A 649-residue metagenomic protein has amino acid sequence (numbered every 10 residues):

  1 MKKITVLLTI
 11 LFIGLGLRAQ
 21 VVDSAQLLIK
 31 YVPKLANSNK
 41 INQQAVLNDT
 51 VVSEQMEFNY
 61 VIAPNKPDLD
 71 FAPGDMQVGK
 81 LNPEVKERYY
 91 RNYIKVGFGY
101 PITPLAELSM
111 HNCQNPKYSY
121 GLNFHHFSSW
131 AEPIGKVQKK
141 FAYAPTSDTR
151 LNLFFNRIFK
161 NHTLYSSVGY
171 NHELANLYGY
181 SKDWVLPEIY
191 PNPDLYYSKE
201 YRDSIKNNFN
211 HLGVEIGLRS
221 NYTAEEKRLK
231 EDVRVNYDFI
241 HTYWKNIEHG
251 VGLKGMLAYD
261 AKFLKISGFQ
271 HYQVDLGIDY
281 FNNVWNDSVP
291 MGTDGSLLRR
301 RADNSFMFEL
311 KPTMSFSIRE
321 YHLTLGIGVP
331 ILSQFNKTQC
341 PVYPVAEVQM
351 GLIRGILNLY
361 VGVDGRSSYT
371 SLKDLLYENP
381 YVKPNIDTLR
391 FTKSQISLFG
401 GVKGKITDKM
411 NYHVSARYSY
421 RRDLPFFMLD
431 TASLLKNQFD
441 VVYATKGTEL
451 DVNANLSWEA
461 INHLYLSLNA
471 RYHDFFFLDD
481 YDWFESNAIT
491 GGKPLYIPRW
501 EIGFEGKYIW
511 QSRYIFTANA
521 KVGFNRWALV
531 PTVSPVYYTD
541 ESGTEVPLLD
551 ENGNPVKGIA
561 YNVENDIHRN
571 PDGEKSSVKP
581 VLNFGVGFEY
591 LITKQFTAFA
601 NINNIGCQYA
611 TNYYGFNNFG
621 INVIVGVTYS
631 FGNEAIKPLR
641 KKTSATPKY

Functional and structural regions predicted by a protein language model:
I10-R18: Hydrophobic h-region of N-terminal signal peptides that target proteins for export in Gram-negative bacteria
A19-E84, K642-Y649: N-terminal periplasmic/intermembrane-space "pro-region" immediately following the signal or transit peptide
D75-M76, V85-I94, F98-K136, P145-T149: Outer-membrane beta-barrel translocator/receptor signature
Y89, I94-G97, H322-T324, P330-Y649: Exposed, low-structure sequence patches enriched in small/polar residues
L108-N112, L122, L151-R157, V214-Y222 (+12 more regions): Residues on the lipid-exposed face of transmembrane beta-strands in outer-membrane beta-barrel proteins
C113-I134, G268-N286, R301-S333, H463 (+2 more regions): Surface-exposed extracellular loop regions of Gram-negative outer-membrane beta-barrel proteins
S129-E132, Q138-T146, Y165-K230, R234-G250: Flexible loop and strand-edge segments within Gram-negative outer membrane beta-barrel domains
D203-R219, R234, F239-Y321: Outer-membrane beta-barrel transmembrane domain signature of Gram-negative proteins, especially the mid-to-C-terminal
